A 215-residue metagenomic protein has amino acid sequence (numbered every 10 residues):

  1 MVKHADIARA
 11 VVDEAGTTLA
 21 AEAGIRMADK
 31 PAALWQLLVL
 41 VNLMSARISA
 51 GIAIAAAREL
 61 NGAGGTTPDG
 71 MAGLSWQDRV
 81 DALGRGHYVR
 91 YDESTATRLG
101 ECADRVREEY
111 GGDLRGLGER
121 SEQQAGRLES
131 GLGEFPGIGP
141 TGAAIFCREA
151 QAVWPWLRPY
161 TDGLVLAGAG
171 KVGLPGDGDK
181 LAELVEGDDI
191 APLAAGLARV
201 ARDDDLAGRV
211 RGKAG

Functional and structural regions predicted by a protein language model:
M1-I25, L114, A125-G126, P140-G215: C-terminal accessory module of base-excision DNA glycosylases/AP lyases that mediates lesion recognition and DNA
I25-L37, V89-S94, L184-P192: Structural motif
P31-W35, S49-I52, E59, E122-Q124 (+2 more regions): Short acidic alpha-helix initiation/capping motifs at coil-to-helix transition points, especially at protein N-termini
L38-L43, L83, L99, F146-C147 (+1 more regions): Short alpha-helical scaffolding segments that buttress acidic/His motifs in well-ordered protein cores
L40-M44, A57-R58, V80, G84 (+5 more regions): Amphipathic alpha-helical segments within well-ordered protein domains
N42-A53, V89: A short secondary-structure junction motif
A50-L60, E93-C102: Non-catalytic DNA-binding core/recognition domains of DNA-processing enzymes
G65-E134: Alpha-helical ds-nucleic-acid-binding substructure associated with the helix-hairpin-helix region of base-excision DNA
